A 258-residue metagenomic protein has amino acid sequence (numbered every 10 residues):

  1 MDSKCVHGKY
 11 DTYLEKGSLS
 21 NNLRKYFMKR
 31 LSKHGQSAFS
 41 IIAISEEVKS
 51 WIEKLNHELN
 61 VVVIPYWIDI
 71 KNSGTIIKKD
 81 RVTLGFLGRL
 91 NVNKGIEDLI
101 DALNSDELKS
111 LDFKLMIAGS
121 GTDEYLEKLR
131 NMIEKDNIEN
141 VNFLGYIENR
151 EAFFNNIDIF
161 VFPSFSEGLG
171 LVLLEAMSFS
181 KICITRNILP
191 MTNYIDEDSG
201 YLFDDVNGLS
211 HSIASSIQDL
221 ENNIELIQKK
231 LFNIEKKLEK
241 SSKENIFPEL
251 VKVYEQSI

Functional and structural regions predicted by a protein language model:
N21-S40: Membrane-proximal helix-turn-helix segments that form the acceptor-binding/catalytic region of lipid-linked
E47, W67: Carbohydrate-associated surface elements
V82, F86-S105, E124-K128: A conserved mid-protein helix/loop that constitutes part of the nucleotide-sugar donor-binding site
L87, K114-E127, F143: Glycosyltransferase donor-sugar binding loop
Y146, F165: Aromatic "clamp/platform" in nucleotide-sugar-dependent glycosyltransferases that forms part of the donor/acceptor
I182-T185: Short hydrophobic beta-strand element within catalytic cores of glycosyltransferases and related nucleotide-activated
E197-S210, D219-I224: Conserved acidic donor-binding segment of nucleotide-sugar-dependent glycosyltransferases
I224-E255: A charged, aromatic-enriched C-terminal amphipathic alpha-helix characteristic of glycosyltransferases across folds
